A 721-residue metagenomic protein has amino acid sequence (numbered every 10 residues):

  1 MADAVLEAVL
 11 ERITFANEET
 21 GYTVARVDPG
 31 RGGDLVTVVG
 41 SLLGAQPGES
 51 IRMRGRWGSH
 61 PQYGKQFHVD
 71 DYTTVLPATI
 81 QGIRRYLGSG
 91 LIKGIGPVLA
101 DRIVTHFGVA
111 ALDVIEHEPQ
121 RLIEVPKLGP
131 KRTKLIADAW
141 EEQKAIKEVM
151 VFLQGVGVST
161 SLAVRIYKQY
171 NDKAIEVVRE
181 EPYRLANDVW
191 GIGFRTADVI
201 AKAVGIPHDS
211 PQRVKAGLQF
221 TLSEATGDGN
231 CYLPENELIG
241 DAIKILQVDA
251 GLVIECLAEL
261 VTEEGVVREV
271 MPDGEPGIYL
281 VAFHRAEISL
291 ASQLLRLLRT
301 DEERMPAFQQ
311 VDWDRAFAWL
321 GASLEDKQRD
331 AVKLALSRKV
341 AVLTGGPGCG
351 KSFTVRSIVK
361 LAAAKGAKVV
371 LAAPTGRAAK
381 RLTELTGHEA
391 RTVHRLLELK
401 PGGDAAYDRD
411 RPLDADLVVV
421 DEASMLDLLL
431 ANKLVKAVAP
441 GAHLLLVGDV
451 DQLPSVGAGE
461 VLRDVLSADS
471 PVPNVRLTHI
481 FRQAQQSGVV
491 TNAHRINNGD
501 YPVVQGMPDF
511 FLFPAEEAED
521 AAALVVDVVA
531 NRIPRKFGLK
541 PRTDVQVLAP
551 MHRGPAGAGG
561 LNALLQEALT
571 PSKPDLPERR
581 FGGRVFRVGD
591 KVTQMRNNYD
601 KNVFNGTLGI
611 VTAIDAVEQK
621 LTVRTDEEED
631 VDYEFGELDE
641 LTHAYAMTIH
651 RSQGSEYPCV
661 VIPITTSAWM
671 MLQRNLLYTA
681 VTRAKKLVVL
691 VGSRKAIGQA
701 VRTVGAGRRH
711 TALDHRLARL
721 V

Functional and structural regions predicted by a protein language model:
M1-A307, V311-D312, V721: Accessory, non-ATPase domains that flank or precede helicase/AAA+ motor cores in DNA-metabolism machines
G44, G58-H60, R285, G376-A379 (+12 more regions): Conserved nucleotide-binding/hydrolysis micro-motifs of P-loop NTPases
Y232, R329-D330, R338-G506: ASCE P-loop NTPase helicase motor core
G321-S337: N-terminal pre-P-loop "Q-motif" helix
V450-K601, T612, L720: Conserved helicase motor core of P-loop NTPases
N498, N605-V721: C-terminal accessory regions
